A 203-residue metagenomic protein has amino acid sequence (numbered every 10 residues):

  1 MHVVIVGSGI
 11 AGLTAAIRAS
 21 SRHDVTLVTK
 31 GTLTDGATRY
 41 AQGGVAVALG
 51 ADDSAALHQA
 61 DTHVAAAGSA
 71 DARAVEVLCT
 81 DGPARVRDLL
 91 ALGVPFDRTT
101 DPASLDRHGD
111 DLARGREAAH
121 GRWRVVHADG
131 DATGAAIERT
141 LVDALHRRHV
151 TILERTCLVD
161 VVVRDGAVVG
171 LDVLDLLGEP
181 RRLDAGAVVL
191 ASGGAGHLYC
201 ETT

Functional and structural regions predicted by a protein language model:
M1, L177-A187: Core beta-strand elements of the Rossmann-like FAD/NAD(P) dinucleotide-binding domain in flavoenzyme oxidoreductases
V3-L27: N-terminal Rossmann-like FAD-binding beta1-loop-alpha1 element of flavoenzymes
G7, L174, A185, A191-S192: Short, well-ordered coil/turn residues at beta-beta hairpins and beta-strand->alpha-helix junctions within
S8, G130, G178-R181, L198-T203: Alpha-helix N-cap/helix-initiation motif
G9-I10, T32, A195-G196: Residue-level detector of alpha-helix initiation sites
L33-D175, H197: Conserved N-terminal/central alpha/beta ligand/cofactor-binding core
S54-Q59, L183-V189: Short coil-to-beta-strand
A187-T203: Glycine-rich loop(s) and the adjacent beta-strand/alpha-helix scaffold that form part
